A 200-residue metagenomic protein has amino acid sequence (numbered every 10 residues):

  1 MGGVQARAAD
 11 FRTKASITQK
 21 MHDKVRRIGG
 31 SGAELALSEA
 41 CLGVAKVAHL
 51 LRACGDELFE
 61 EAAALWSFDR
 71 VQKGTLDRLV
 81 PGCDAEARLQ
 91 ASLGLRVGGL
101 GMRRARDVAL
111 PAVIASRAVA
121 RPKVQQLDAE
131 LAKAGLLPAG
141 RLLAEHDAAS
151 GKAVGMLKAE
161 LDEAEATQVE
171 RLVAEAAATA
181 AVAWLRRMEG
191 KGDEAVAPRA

Functional and structural regions predicted by a protein language model:
M1-A200: Nucleic-acid-interacting cores, centered on viral/eukaryotic replication and modification enzymes
